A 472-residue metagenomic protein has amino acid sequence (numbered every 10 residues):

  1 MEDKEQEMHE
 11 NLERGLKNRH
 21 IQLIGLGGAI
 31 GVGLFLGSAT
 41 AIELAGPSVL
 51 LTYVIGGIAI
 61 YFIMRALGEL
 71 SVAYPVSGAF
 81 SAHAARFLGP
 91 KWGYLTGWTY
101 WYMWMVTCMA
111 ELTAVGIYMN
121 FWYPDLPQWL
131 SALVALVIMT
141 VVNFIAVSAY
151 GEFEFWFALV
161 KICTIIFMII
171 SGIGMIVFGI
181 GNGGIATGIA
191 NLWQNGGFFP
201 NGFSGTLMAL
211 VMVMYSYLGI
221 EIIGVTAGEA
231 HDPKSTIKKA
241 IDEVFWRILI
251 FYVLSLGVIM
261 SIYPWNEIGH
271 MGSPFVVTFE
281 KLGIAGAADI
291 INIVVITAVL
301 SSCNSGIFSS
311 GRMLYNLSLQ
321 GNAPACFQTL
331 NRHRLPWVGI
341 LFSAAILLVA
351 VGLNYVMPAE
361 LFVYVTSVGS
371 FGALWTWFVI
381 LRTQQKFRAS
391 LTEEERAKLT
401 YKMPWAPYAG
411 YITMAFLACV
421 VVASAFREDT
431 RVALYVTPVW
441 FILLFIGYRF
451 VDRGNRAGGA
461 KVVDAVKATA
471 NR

Functional and structural regions predicted by a protein language model:
M1-A39, E43-S48, V54, I60-R65 (+3 more regions): Membrane-interface "cap" regions at the ends of multi-pass membrane proteins
E7-L12, V49-L50, P124-P127, L159-I293: Helix-loop-helix junctions that connect adjacent transmembrane segments in multi-pass membrane transporters
E13, L36-S131, A135, V244-R247 (+2 more regions): Extracellular loop-to-transmembrane helix junctions
V76, T99-A114, Y217-A230, A288-A325 (+3 more regions): Membrane-helix boundary/coupling elements in multi-pass transport proteins
A82, G89, F121, W193-G196 (+3 more regions): TM-loop-TM module centered on a large, flexible mid-protein loop between adjacent transmembrane helices in multi-pass
G116, W129-T187, L218, I241-F245 (+3 more regions): Membrane-interface loop-to-helix entry segments
V142, T164-M168, L314, T366-L399 (+2 more regions): Hydrophobic alpha-helical segments of multi-pass membrane transport proteins
W156-F157, C326-L335, W377-E428, A457-G458 (+1 more regions): C-terminal membrane-solvent junction of multi-pass transporters and transport-like membrane proteins
